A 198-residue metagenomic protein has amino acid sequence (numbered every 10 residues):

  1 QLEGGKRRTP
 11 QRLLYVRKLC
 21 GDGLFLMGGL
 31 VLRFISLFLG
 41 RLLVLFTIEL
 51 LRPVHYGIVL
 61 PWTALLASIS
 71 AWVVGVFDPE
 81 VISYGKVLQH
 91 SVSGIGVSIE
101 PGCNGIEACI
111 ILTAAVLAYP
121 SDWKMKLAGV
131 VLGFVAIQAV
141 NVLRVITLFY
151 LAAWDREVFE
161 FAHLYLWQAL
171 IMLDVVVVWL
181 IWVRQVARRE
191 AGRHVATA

Functional and structural regions predicted by a protein language model:
L2, R7, R12, L19: Cationic, low-complexity basic patches in intrinsically disordered or flexible, solvent-exposed regions
K18-A198: Hydrophobic N-terminal alpha-helices or hydrophobic patches in metabolic proteins across all domains of life
